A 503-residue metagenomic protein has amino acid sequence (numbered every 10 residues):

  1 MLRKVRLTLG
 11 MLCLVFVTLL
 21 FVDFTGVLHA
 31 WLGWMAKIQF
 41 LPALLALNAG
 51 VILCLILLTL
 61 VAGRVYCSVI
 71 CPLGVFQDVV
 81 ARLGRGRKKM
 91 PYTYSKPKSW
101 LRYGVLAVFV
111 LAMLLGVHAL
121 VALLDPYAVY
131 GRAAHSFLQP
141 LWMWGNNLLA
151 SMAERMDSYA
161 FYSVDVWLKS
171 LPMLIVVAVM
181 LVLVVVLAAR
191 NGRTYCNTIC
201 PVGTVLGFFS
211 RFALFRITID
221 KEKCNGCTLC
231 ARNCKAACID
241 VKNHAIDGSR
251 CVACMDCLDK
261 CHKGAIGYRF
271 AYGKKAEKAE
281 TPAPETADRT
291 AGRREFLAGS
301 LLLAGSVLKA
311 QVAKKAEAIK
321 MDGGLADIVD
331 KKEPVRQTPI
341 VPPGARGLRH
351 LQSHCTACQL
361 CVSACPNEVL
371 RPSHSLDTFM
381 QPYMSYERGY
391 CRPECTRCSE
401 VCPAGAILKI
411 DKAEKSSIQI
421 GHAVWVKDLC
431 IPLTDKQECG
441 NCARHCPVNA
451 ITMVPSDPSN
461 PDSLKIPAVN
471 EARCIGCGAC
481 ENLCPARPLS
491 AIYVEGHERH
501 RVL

Functional and structural regions predicted by a protein language model:
M1-H244, S249-R250, D256-L503: Non-ligating segments of multi-cofactor redox enzymes
